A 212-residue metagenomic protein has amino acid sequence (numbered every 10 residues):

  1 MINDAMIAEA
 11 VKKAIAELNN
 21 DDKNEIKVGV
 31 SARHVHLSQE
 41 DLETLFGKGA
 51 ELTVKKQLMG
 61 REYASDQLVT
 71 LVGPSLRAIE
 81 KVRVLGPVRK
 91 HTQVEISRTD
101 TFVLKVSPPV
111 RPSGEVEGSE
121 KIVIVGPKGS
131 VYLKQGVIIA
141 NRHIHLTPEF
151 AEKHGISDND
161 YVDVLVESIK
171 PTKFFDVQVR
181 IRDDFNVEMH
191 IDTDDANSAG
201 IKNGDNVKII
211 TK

Functional and structural regions predicted by a protein language model:
M1-D21: Short, low-complexity, charged amphipathic interaction modules
K13, E17-L18, F174, S198-I201 (+1 more regions): Peripheral interaction segments used for macromolecular assembly
A16-N20, V123-K128, K170-T172: Short amphipathic alpha-helical segments, especially helix-boundary/capping motifs
N20-G29: Generic N-terminal amphipathic, Lys/Arg-enriched alpha-helix
G29, H34-P74, E80-P127, Y132-N159 (+2 more regions): Short beta-strand-centered segments at strand-helix junctions
S130, E167-P171, K212: Short, charged beta-turn/beta-strand-edge "cap" motif at the junction between a beta-strand and an adjacent loop
